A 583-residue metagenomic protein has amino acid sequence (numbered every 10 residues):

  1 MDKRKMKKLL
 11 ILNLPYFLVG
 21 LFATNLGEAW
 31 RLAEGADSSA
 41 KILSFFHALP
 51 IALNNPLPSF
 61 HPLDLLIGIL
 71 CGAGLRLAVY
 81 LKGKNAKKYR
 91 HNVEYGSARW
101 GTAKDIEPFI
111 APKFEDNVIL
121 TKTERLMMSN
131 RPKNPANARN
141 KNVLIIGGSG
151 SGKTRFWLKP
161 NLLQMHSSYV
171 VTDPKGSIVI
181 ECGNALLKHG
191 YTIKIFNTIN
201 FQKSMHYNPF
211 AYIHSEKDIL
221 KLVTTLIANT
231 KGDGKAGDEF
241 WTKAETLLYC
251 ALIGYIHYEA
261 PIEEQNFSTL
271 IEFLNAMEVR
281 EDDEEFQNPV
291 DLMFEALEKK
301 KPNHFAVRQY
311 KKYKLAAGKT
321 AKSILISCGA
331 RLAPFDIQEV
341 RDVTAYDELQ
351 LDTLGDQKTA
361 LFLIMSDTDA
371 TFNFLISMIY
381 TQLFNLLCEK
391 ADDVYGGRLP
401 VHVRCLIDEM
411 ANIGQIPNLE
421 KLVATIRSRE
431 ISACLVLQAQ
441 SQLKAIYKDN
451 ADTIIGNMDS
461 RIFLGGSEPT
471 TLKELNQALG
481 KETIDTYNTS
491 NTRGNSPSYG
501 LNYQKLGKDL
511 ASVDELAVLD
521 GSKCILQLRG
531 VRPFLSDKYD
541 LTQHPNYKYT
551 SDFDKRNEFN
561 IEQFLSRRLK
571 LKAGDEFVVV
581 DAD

Functional and structural regions predicted by a protein language model:
M1-S151, R155-L158, K481, T492-R493 (+2 more regions): Basic- and hydrophobic-enriched, low-structure N-terminal and domain-boundary segments that flank ATP-binding catalytic
T24-E28, A136-I431, I446, K505-L506 (+2 more regions): P-loop NTPase motor domains
A98-W100, R125, K141-N142, R308 (+5 more regions): General secondary-structure edge motif
F109, F114, F374, M410 (+1 more regions): A short glycine-/small-residue-rich loop at the edge of a beta-strand within enzyme catalytic domains
F114-D116, L120, F374-Q382, L475: Conserved long hydrophobic alpha-helices within structured protein cores
L126-P132, K231-F240, I262, D485-K505: Low-complexity, polar-biased intrinsically disordered regions enriched in Pro/Ser/Thr/Gly
V423-I525: Conserved ATP-driven motor cores of ASCE-family P-loop NTPases powering translocation/secretion/packaging/pilus
